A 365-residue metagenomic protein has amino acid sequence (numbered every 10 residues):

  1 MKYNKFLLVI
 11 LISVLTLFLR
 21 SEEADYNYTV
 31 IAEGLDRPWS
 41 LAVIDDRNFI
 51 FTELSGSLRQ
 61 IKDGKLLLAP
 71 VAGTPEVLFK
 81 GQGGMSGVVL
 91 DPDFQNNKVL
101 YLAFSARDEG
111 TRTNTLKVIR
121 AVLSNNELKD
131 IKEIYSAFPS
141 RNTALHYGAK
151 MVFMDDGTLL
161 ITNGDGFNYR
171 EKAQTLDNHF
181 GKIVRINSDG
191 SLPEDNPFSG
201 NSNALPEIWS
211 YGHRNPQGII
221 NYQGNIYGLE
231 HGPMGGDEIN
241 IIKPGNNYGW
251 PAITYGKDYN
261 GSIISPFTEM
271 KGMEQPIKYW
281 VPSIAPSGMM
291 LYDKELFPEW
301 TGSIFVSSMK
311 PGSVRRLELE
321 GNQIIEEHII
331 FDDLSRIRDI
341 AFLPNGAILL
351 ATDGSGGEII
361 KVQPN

Functional and structural regions predicted by a protein language model:
M1-L7: Bacterial N-terminal signal peptides that target proteins for export
L11-R20: Hydrophobic h-region of N-terminal signal peptides that target proteins for export in Gram-negative bacteria
E22-N168, G218-N221, N225-G232, P282-E320 (+1 more regions): Acidic, Gly/Ser/Thr-rich repeat motifs that build Ca2+-stabilized beta-propeller blades
P70-G83, I131-Y147, S188-W209, P251-V281: Surface-exposed loop and turn segments in beta-propeller and other repeat-based domains that flank or scaffold
L116-N126, L176-D189, I242-K243: Beta-propeller blade signature
E171-T175: Short, solvent-exposed loop/turn segments at secondary-structure boundaries
A204-E238: Repeat-solenoid scaffold signature
H213, I324-P344: Conserved blade-ending motifs and adjacent loop-strand segments that build the rim/top face of beta-propeller domains
